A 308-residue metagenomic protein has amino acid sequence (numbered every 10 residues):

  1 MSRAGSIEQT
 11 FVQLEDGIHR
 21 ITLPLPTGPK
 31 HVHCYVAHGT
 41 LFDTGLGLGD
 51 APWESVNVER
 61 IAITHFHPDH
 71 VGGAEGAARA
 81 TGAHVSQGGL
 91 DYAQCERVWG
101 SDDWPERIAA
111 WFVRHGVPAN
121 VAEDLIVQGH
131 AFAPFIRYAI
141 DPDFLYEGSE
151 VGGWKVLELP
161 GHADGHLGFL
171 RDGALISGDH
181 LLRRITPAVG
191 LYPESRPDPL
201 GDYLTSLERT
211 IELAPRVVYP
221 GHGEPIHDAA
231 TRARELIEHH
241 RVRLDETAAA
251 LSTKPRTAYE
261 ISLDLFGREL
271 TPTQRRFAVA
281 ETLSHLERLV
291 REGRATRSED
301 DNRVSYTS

Functional and structural regions predicted by a protein language model:
G5-E54, G168-R183: Conserved beta-strand hairpin/beta-sheet module of binuclear metal-dependent hydrolase folds, prominently
F11-V12, H33, H38, L46-A51 (+8 more regions): A structural signal for the main folded, soluble domain(s) of proteins
G17, H222, T247, L289: Residue-level signal for inorganic ion chemistry
K30, L48-Y146: Active-site HxH/HxHxD metal-binding segment of metal-dependent hydrolases
L41, L46-G47, G129-I140, K155-L244: Metallo-beta-lactamase
T64-H70, G88, P160-H162, H166 (+2 more regions): Histidine-centered divalent metal-coordination motifs
A83, H240, L244-A248, V279: Short, leucine-enriched amphipathic alpha-helices that occur as contiguous helical runs
A249-S308: C-terminal regulatory/interaction regions
